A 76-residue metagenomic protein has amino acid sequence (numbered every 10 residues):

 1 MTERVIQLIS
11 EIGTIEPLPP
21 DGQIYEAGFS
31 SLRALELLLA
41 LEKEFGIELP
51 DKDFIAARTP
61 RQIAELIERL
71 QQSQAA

Functional and structural regions predicted by a protein language model:
M1-P17, L70-A76: Thiotemplate assembly-line natural product biosynthesis machinery
S10-A27, E44-D53: Phosphopantetheine carrier-protein modules
Q23, T59-Q62: Short, structural beta-strand-to-alpha-helix junction motif
S31: Catalytic nucleophile serine of serine hydrolases, specifically the conserved "nucleophile elbow" pentapeptide
A34-A57, A75: Phosphopantetheinylated carrier protein domains
R61, E65, A75-A76: STAS-like cytosolic regulatory interaction modules
